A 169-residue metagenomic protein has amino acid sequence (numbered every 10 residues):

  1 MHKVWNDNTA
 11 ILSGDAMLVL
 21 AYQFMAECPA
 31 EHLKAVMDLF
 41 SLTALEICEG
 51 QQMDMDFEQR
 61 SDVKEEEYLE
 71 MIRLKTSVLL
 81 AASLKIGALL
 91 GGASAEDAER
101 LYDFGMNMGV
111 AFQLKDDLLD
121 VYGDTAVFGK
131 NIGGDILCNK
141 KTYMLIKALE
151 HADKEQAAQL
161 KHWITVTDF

Functional and structural regions predicted by a protein language model:
M1-A157: Mg2+-dependent prenyl diphosphate-binding active-site environment of isoprenoid biosynthetic enzymes
A152-F169: Gly/Pro-rich interdomain helix-loop hinge
